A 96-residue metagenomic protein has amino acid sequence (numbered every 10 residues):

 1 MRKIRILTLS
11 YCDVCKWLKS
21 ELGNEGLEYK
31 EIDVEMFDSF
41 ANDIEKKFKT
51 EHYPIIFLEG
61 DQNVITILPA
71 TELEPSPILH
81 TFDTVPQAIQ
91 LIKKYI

Functional and structural regions predicted by a protein language model:
M1-K30: Local sequence-structure signature of Cys/Sec-based thiol-disulfide redox active-site neighborhoods
K16, S20, N42, Q90: Alpha-helical elements of the RecA-like P-loop NTPase motor core of helicases
L22, I44, I78: Short, aromatic/basic amphipathic alpha-helical patches
Y29-I32, H80: Pocket-edge positions in alpha/beta enzyme catalytic cores
D33-H52, Q62, Y95: Thioredoxin-like thiol-disulfide oxidoreductase module
L58-I96: Non-catalytic, surface beta->alpha helical segment in thiol-disulfide oxidoreductase systems
